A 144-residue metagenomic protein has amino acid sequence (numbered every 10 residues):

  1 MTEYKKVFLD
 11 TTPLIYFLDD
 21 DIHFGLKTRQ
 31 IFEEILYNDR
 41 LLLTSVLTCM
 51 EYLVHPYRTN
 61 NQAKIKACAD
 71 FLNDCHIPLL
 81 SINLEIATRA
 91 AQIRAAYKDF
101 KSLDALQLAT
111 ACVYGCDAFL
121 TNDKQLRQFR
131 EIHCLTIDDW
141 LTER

Functional and structural regions predicted by a protein language model:
M1-K6, L108, C112-R144: Acidic, PIN/NYN-like endoribonuclease modules and their adjacent C-terminal/linker elements
M1-T44, Y57-D70, K124, W140-R144: Short, well-structured N-terminal submotif of metal-dependent ribonuclease cores
T11, V46, L84, D104-L108: Conserved glycosyltransferase catalytic-site signature
L18, P56, R94, R130-H133: Short, flexible helix/strand-to-coil boundary loops that buttress conserved ligand/catalytic motifs in alpha/beta
D20, H76-A96: Acidic catalytic patch
Y37-D39, D74-C75, A96, F129: Structured helix-beta-strand junction loops
Y37-L42, H76-P78, G115-A118: Short active-site oxyanion
